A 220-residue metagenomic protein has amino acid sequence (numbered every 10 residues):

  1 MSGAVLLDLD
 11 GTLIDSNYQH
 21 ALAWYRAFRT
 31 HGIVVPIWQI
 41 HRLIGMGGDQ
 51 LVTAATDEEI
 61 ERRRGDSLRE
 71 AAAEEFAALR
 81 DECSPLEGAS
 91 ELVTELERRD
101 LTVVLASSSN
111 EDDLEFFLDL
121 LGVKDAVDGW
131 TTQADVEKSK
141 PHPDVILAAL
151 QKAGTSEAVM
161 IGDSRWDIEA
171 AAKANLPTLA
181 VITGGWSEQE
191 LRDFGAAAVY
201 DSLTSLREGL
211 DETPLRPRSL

Functional and structural regions predicted by a protein language model:
S2-R99: N-terminal helical cap/lid subdomain that shapes the substrate entry/recognition surface in HAD-like hydrolases
L13, P85, V103, K138 (+3 more regions): Conserved SAM-binding loop
Q19, L43, G47, A71 (+7 more regions): Short beta->alpha linker loops
A23, L51, D113-F116, A170 (+2 more regions): Phosphate- and divalent-cation-binding pockets in alpha/beta enzyme and binding domains that engage nucleotide-derived
Y25, R29-H31, L51-E58, E82 (+3 more regions): Substrate-recognition/cap helix-loop segment adjacent to the acidic, metal-dependent catalytic center of Asp-based
V34, E61, K124-D128, A197-Y200: Conserved H-loop
R42, E95, F117, A148 (+2 more regions): Well-formed, non-transmembrane alpha-helical positions, independent of function
V159-Y200: Acidic, Mg2+-coordinating phosphoryl-transfer loop and its flanking beta/alpha structural elements, shared across
